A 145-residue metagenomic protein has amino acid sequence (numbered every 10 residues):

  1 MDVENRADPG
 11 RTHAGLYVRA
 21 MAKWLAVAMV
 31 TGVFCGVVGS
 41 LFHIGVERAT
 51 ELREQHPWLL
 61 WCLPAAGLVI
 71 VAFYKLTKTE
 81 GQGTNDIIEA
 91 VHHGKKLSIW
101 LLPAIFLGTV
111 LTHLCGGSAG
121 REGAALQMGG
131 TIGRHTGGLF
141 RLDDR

Functional and structural regions predicted by a protein language model:
M1-R145: Alpha-helical transmembrane segments and immediately membrane-proximal extracytoplasmic
